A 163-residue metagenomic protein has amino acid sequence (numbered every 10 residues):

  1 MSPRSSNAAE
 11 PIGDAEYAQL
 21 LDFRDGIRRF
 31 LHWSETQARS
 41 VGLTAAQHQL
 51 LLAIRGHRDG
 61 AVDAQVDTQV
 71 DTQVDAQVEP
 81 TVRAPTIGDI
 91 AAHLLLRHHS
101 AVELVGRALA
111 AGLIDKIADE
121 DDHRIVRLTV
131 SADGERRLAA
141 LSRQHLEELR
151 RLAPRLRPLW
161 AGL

Functional and structural regions predicted by a protein language model:
M1-A15, V62-T81, R143, E147 (+1 more regions): C-terminal regulatory/oligomerization modules of transcriptional regulators
M1-V41, A111-L113, P158: N-terminal leader segment of winged-helix/HTH proteins
S5-N7, V105-L163: Charged, amphipathic alpha-helical coiled-coil/dimerization segments
R24-I27, R55, S131, W160: Generic structural concept
I27, T44-L50, G134, L149: The N-cap/first-turn positions of alpha helices within or immediately adjacent to helix-turn-helix DNA-binding domains
H32-R97: N-terminal helix-turn-helix DNA-binding core of bacterial DNA-binding proteins
